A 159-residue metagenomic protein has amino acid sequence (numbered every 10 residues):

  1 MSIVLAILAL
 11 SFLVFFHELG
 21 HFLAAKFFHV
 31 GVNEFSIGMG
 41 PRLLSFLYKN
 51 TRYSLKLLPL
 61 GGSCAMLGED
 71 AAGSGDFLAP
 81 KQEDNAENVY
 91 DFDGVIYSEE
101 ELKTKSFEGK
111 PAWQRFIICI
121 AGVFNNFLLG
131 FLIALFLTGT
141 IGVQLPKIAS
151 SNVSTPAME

Functional and structural regions predicted by a protein language model:
M1-S2, L137: C-terminal recognition in membrane/secretory proteostasis and scaffolding
S2-V95: Small-residue-rich helix-interface/hinge motifs
I3-L8, F116-I117, L128: Hydrophobic alpha-helical transmembrane segments
H17, L55, G122, A157-E159: Terminal peptide-recognition signature
G61, V123-N126: A short acidic, glycine/proline-enriched capping/turn motif at secondary-structure boundaries, especially helix N-cap
D76-Q114, N125-E159: PDZ peptide-recognition modules
